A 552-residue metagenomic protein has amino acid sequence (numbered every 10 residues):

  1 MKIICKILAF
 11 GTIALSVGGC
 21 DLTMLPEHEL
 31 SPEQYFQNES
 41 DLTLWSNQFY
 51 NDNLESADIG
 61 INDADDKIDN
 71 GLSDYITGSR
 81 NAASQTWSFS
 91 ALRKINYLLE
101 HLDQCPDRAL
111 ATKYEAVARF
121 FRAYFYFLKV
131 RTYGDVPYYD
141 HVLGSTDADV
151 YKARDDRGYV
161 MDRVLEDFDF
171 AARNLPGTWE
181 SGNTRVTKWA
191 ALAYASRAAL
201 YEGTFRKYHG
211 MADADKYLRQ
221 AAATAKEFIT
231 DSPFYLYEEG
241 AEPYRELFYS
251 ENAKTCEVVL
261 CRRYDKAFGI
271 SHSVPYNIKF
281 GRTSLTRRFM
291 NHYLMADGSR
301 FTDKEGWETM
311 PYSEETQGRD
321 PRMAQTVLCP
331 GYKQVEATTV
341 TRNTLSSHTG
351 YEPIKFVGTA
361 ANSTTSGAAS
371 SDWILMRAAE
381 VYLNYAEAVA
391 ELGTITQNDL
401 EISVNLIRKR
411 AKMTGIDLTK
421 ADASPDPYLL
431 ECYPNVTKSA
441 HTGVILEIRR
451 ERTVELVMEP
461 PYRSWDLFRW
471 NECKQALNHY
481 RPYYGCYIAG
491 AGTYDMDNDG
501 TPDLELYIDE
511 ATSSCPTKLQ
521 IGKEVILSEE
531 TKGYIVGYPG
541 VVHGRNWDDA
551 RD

Functional and structural regions predicted by a protein language model:
K2-F10: Sec-dependent signal peptide recognition, specifically the positively charged N-region followed immediately by
S16-G19: C-terminal motif of bacterial Sec signal peptides marking the signal peptidase cleavage site
D21-G71, M161, F168-F170, R185-S346 (+2 more regions): An aromatic- and glycine-enriched ligand-binding surface/loop that stacks and positions planar moieties
D21-L22, S88-F89, R157, R163 (+3 more regions): Long, intrinsically disordered, low-complexity segments
Q37-E39, T43, D69-Y133, D149-D162 (+6 more regions): Conserved, well-structured interaction surfaces
L128-P137, W179, Y201-G210, E391-T394: Short coil/turn linking the two alpha-helices of tandem helical-hairpin repeats
T316-R410, R551-D552: C-terminal substrate/ligand-recognition segments
